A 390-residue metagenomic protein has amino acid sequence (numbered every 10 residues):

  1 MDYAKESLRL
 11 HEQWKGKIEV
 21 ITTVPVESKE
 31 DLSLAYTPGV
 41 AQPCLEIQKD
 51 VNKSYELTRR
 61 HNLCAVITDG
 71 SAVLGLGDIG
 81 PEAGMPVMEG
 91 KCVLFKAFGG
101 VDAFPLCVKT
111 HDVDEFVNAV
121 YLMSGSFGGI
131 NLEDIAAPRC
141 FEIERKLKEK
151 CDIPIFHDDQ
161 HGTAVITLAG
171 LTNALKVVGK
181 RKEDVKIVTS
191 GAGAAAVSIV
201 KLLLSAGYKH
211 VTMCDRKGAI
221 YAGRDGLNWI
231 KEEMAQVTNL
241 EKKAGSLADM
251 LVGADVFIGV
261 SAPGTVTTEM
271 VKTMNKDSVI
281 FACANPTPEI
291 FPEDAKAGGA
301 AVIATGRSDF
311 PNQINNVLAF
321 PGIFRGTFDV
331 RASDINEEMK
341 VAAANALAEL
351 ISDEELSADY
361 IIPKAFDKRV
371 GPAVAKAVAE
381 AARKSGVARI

Functional and structural regions predicted by a protein language model:
M1-I155, A375, A381, S385-R389: N-terminal ligand-binding/catalytic initiation module
E12, Y55-R60, K96-A97, L122-S124 (+8 more regions): Solvent-exposed alpha-helices and their adjacent loops that cap or buttress functional pockets in soluble metabolic
D69-S71, I79, V108-K109, D134-A137 (+5 more regions): Short, ordered loop/turn segments at secondary-structure junctions
L74, I79-G99, H157, H161 (+1 more regions): Glycine-rich phosphate/diphosphate-binding loop of Rossmann-like nucleotide-binding domains
P105, N131-D134, I155-D158, T189 (+5 more regions): General beta-strand structural signal in soluble alpha/beta enzymes
D158-D159, V178-K180, A282-I390: Adenosine-phosphate binding glycine-rich loop
E232-A301, R307-D309: Rossmann-like adenosine-cofactor binding region
